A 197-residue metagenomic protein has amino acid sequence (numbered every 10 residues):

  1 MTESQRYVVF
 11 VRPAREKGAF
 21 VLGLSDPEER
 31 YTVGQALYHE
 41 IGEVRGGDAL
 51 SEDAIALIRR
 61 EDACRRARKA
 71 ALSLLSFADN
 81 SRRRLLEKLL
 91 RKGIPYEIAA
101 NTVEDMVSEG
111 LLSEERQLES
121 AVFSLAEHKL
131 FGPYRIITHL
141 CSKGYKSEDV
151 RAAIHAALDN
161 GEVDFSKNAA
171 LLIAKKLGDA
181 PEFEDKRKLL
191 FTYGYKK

Functional and structural regions predicted by a protein language model:
M1-K197: An alpha-helical, amphipathic repeat domain used for nucleic-acid recognition, typified by the mTERF helical solenoid
